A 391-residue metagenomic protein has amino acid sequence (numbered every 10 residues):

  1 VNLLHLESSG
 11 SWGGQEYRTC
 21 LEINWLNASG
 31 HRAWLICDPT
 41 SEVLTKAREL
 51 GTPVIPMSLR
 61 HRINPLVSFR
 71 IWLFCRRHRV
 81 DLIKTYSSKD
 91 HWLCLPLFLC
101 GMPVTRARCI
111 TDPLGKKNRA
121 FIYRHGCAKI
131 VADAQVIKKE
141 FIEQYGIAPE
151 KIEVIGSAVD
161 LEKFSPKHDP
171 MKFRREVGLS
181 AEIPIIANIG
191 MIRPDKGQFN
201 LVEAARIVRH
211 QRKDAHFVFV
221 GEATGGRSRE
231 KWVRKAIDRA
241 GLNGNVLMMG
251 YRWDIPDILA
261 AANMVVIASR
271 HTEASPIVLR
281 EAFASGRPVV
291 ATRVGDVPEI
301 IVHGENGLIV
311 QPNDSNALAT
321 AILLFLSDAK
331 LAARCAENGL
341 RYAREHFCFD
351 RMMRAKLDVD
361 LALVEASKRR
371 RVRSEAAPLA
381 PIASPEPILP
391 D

Functional and structural regions predicted by a protein language model:
G13-L21, P184, N188-I207, F217 (+3 more regions): A conserved mid-protein helix/loop that constitutes part of the nucleotide-sugar donor-binding site
L35-C37, P288-A291, I301: Short hydrophobic beta-strand element within catalytic cores of glycosyltransferases and related nucleotide-activated
I36-E42, I189, H216-W232: Glycosyltransferase donor-sugar binding loop
L99-D133, Y145-G146: A conserved, positively charged/aromatic
V136, A158: Carbohydrate-associated surface elements
E230-G250: Nucleotide-activated donor-binding/catalytic signature segment of Leloir-type glycosyltransferases, i.e., the conserved
A260-A274, R287-P288: Acidic donor-binding loop of glycosyltransferase active sites
H303-G304, L308-S315, L324-K330: Conserved acidic donor-binding segment of nucleotide-sugar-dependent glycosyltransferases
